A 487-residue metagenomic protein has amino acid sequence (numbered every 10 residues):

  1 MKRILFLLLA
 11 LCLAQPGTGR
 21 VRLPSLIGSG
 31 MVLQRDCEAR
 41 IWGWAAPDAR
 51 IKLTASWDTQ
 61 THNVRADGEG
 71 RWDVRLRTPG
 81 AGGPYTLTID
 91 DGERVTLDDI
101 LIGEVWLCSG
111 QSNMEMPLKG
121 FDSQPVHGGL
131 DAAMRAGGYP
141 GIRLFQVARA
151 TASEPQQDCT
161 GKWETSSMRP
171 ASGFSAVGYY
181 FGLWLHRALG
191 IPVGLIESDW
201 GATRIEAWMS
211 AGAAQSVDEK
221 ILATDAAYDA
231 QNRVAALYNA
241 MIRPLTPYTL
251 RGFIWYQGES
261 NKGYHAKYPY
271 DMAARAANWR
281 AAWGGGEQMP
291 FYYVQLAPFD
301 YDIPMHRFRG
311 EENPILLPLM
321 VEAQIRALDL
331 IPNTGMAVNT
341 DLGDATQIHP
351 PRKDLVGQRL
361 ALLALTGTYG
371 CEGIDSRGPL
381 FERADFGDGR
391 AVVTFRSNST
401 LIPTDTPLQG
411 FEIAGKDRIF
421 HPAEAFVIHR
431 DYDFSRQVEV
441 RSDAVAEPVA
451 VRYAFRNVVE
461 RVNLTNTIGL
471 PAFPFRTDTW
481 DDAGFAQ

Functional and structural regions predicted by a protein language model:
I4-L13: Sec-dependent N-terminal signal peptides
C12-R20: Bacterial Sec-dependent signal peptides at the C-terminal "C-region" and cleavage site
G19-Q487: Cell-envelope and extracellular/periplasmic
